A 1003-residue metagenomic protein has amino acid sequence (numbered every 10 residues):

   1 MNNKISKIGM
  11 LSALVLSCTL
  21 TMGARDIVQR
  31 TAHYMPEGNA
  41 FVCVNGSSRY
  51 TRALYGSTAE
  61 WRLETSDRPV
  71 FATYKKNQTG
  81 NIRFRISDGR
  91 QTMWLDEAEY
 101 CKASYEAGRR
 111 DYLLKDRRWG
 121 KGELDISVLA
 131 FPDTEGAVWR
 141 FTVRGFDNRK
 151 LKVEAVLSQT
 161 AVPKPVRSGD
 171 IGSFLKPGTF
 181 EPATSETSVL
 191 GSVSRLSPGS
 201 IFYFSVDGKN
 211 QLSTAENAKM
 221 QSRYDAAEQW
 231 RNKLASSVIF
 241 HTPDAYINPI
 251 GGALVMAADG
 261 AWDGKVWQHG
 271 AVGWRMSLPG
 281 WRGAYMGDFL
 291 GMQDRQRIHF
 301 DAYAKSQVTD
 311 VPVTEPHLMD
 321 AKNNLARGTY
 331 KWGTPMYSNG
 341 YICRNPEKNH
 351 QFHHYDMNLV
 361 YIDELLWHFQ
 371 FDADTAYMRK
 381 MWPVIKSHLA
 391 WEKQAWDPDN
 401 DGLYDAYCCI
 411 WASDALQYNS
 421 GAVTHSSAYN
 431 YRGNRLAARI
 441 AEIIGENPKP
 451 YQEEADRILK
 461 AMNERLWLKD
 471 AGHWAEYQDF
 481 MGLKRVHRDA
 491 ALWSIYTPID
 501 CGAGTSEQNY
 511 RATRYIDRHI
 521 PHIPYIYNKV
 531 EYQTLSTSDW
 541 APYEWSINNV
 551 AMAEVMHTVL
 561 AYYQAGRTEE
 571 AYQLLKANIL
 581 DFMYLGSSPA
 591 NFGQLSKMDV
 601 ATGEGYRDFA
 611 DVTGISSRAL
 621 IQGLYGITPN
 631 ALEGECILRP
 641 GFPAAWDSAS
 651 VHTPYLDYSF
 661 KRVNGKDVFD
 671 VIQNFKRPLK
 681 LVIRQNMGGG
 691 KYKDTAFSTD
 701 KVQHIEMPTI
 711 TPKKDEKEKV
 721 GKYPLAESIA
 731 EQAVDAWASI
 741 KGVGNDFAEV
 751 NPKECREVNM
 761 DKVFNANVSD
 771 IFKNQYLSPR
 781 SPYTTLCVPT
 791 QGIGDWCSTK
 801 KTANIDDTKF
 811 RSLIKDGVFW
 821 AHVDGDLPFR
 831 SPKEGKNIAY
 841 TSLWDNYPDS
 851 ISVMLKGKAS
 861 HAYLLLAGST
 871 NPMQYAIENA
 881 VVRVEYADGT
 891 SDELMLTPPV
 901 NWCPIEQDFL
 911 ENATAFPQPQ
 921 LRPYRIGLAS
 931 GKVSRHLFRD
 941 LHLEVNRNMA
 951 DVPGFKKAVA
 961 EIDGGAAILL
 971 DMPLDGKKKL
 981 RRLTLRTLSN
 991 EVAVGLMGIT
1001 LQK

Functional and structural regions predicted by a protein language model:
G23-H33, S104-Y105, W119-L124, A130-M276 (+9 more regions): Acidic/polar, glycine-enriched structural segments that form the non-catalytic walls/loops of the carbohydrate-binding
G23-Q91, G251, Y572-L575, I729 (+2 more regions): Beta-strand-rich N-terminal accessory domains
D26-T73, R275, H353-M357, Y361-I362 (+5 more regions): C-terminal capping/lid segments that line or modulate ligand- or cofactor-binding pockets
I27-L114, S213-V238, P243, G623-N630 (+1 more regions): An extended acidic
P69, K75-N81, I86-P132, H557-A736: Non-catalytic C-terminal accessory modules of carbohydrate-active enzymes
R144-F146, V189, V193-F202, Y224 (+7 more regions): Aromatic-rich carbohydrate-recognition surfaces in CAZymes
S237-R275, I298-H353, Q394-A422, K460-M552 (+3 more regions): Extended glycan-interaction surfaces of carbohydrate-active proteins
A726-K1003: N-terminal/edge-of-domain interface segments
